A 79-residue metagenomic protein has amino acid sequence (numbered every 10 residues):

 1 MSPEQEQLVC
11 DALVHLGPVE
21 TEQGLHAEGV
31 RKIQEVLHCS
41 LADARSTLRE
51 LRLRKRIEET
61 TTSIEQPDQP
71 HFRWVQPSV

Functional and structural regions predicted by a protein language model:
M1-L16: Short alpha-helical segments that sit at the start of domains
S2, E6, E22-A27, L41-A44: Alpha-helix N-cap/helix-initiation sites
Q5-E6, T62-V79: Short, cationic-aromatic polyanion-contact patches
V19-V36: Short acidic, hydrophobic short linear motifs in intrinsically disordered regions
G29-K32, K55, F72: Intrinsically disordered, low-complexity proline-rich regions
H38-E50: Short amphipathic alpha-helical interaction segments
R52-S63: A short, conserved structural fragment
